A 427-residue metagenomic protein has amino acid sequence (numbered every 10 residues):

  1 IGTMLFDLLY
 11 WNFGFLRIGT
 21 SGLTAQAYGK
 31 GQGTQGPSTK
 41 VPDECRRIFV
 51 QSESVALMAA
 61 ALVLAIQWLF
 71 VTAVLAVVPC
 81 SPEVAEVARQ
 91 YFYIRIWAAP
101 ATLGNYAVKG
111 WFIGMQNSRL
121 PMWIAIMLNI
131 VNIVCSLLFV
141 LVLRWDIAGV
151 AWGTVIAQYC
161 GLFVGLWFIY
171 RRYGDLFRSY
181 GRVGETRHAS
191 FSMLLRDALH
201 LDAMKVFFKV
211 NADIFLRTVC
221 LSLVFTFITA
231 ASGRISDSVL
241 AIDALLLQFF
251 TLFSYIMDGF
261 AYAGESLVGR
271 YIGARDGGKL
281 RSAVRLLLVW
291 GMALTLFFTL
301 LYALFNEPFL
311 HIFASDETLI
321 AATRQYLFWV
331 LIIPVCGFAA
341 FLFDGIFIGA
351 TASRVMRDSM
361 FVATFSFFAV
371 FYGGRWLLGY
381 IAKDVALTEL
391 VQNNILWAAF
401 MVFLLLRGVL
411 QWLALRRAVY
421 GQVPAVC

Functional and structural regions predicted by a protein language model:
I1-A61, A65, N105-L120, I242-L304 (+3 more regions): Small-residue-rich hydrophobic transmembrane alpha-helices
Y10, R17, S21, I94-G114 (+6 more regions): Short runs within selected transmembrane alpha-helices of multi-pass transporters and secretion channels
S21, V71, M127, K209 (+4 more regions): ATP/adenylate-binding site constellation spanning eukaryotic-like Ser/Thr protein kinases, ABC-transporter
T24-P100, V140-N211, V268-I333, G373-C427: Short alpha-helical transmembrane segments in multi-pass integral membrane proteins
S81, N117-S118, D146, S236 (+2 more regions): Short loop-to-helix capping motifs
I94, A98, N105, L128 (+5 more regions): Transmembrane helical elements of multi-pass membrane transporters/channels
K109, C135-S136, V140, F371: Small-residue (Gly/Pro/Ala) motifs that create kinks and tight helix-helix packing interfaces
I130, C135-F139, V239: C-terminal ends of transmembrane alpha-helices and the immediately adjacent extracellular/lumenal or cytosolic loop
